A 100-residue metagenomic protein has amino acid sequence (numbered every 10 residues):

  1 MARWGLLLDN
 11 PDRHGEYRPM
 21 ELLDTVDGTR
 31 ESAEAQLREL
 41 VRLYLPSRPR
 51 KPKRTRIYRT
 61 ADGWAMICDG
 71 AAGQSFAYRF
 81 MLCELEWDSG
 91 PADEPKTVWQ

Functional and structural regions predicted by a protein language model:
M1-L22: Short aromatic-glycine-(Arg/Gly/Cys) micro-motifs in beta-strand/loop hairpins
R13-G15, E31, G73, W87: Generic "edge-of-domain/loop-turn" microfeature
D24-T25, T55: Hydrophobic/aromatic beta-strand elements that line small-molecule binding cavities or substrate pockets in beta-rich
T25-G28, C68-G70: Short beta-strand-to-loop capping motifs
D27-K51: A short, charged, amphipathic alpha-helix used as a generic interaction element across diverse proteins
L43-Q100: Short, mixed-charge low-complexity intrinsically disordered segments
